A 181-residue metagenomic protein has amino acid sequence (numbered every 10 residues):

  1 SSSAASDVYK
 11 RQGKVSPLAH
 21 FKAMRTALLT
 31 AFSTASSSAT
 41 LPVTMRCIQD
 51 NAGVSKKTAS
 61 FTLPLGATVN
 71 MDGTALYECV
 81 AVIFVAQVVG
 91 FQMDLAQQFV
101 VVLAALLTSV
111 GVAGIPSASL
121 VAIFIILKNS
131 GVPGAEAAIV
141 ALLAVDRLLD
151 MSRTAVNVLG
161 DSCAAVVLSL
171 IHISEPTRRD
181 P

Functional and structural regions predicted by a protein language model:
S1-A5, Y9, I171-P181: Single conserved hydrophobic/aromatic residue that forms the stacking wall/gate of nucleotide- or nucleobase-binding
S1-S3, S33-S37, S119, T154: Short linear Ser/Thr-Pro motifs
S2, L65, A141-L142: Hydrophobic core positions of alpha-helical segments in small-molecule transporters and transporter systems
S6-L28, F32-S33, I83, V167-L168: Alpha-helical transmembrane segments of multi-pass small-molecule/ion transporters
V8, S36, T40, V54 (+6 more regions): Catalytic cores of large soluble enzymes that bind and process phosphate-bearing ligands
K10-R11, N51, V88, N129: Alpha-helical structural context
A27-S109, A165: Helix-loop-helix junctions within the multi-pass membrane cores of secondary transporters/permeases
C79-S174, R178-R179: Transmembrane alpha-helical segments and their short flanking loops that form helix-hairpins/helix-helix interfaces
